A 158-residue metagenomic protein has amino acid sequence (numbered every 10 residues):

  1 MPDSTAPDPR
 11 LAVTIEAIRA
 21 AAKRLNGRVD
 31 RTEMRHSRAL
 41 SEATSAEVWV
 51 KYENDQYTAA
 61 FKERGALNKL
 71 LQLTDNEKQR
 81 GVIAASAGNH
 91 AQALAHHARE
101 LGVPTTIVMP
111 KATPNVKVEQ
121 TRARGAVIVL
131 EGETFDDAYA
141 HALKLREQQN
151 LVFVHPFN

Functional and structural regions predicted by a protein language model:
M1-N158: PLP-dependent amino-acid enzyme catalytic core
